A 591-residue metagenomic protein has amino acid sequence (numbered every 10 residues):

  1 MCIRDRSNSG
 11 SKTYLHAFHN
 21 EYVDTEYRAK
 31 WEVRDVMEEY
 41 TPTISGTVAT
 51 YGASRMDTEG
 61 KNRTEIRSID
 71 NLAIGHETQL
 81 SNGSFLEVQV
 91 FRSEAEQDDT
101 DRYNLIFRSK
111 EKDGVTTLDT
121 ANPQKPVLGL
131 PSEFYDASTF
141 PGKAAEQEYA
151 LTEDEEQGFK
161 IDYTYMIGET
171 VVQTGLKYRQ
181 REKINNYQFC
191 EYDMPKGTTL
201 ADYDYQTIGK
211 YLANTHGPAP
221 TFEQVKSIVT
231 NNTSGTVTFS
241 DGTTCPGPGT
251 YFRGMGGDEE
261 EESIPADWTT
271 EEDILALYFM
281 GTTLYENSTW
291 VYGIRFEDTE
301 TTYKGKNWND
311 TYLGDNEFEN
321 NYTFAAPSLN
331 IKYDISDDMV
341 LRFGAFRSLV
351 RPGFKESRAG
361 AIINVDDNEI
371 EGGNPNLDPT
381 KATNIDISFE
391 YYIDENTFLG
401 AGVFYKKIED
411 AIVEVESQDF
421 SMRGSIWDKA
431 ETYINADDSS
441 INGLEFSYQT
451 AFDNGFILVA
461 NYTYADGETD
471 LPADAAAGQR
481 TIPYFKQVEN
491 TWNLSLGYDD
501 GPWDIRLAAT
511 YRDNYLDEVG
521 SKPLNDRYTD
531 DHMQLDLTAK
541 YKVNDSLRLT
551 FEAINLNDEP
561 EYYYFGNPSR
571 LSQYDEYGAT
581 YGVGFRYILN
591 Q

Functional and structural regions predicted by a protein language model:
R4-E26, R55-D101, D136-F189, M255-T289 (+7 more regions): Outer-membrane beta-barrel transmembrane strands
G10-T13, G83-L86, E169-V172, N287-W290 (+6 more regions): Repeated loop/turn-to-beta-strand initiation elements of outer-membrane beta-barrel proteins
H19-V23, R92-D98, L151, E155 (+13 more regions): Transmembrane beta-strands of outer-membrane beta-barrel pores
T43-S54, V115-K143, P195-A266, F420-K429: Flexible glycine-rich, low-complexity coil/linker segments exposed to the extracellular/periplasmic environment
S54-N71, A266-I274, N320, L349-G400 (+6 more regions): Outer-membrane beta-barrel signature, preferentially recognizing the C-terminal barrel domain of Gram-negative
A145-E146, T152, I161-T164, T170-V171 (+7 more regions): Conserved C-terminal beta-signal and adjacent last beta-strands/turns of outer-membrane beta-barrel proteins
E182, P220, C245, E300 (+6 more regions): Surface-exposed extracellular loop regions of Gram-negative outer-membrane beta-barrel proteins, predominantly
Y405-I408, D419, G424-G520, N557: Gram-negative outer-membrane beta-barrel transporters
